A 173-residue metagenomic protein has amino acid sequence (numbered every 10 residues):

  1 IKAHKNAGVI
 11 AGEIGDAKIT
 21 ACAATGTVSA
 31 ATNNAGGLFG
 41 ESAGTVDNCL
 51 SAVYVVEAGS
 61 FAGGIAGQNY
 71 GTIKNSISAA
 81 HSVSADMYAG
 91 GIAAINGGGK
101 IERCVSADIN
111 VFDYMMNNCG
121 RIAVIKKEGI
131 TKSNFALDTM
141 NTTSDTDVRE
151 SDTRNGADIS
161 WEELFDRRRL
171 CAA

Functional and structural regions predicted by a protein language model:
I1-A173: Predominantly extracellular beta-rich ligand-binding scaffolds that present long acidic/polar faces for carbohydrate
